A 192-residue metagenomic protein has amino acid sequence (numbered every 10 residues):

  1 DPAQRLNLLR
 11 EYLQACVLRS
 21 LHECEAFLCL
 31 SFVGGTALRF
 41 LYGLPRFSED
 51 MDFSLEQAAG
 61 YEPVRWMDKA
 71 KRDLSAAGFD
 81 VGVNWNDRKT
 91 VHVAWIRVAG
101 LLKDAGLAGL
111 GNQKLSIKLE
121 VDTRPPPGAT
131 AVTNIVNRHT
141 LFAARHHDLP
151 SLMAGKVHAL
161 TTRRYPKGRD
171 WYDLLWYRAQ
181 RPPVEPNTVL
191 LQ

Functional and structural regions predicted by a protein language model:
D1-L30: Helical scaffold of the NTase/Pol beta-like nucleotidyltransferase catalytic core
L9, L13, A59-W66: Short amphipathic alpha-helical segments
L13, D73-L115: Conserved catalytic core of two-metal-ion nucleotidyltransferases
A15, G106-L191: Catalytic cores of NTP-dependent nucleotidyl/adenyl transfer enzymes across multiple folds
C29-A37: Short gly/ser-rich loop at a beta-strand->alpha-helix junction or flexible surface loop bordering the NTP-binding
G35, Y42-P63: Catalytic metal-binding acidic patch
G60-Y61, K89-T90, L101-L102, R124-P127: Short, charged/polar surface micro-motifs in flexible loops or helix N-caps
W66-R72: Short amphipathic alpha-helices in soluble, non-transmembrane regions that often serve as interface/regulatory elements
